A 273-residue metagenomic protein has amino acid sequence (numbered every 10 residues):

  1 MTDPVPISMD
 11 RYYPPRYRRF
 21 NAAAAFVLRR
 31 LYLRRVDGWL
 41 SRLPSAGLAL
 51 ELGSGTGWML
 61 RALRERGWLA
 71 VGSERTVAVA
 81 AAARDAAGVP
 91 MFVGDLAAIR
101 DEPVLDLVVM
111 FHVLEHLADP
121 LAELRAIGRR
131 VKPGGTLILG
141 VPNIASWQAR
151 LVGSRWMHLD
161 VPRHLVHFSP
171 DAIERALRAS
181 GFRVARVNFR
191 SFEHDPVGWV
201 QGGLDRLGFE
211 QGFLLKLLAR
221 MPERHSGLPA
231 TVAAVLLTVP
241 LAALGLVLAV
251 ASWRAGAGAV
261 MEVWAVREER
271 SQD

Functional and structural regions predicted by a protein language model:
M1-F111, L121-A126, N188-R190, G212-L215 (+1 more regions): Conserved N-terminal segment of class I S-adenosyl-L-methionine
D10, A185-E223: Conserved catalytic loop of SAM-dependent methyltransferase domains
P14-A22, V152-V161, Q201-L207: Short glycine/proline- and charge-enriched loop/turn segments that cap or connect secondary-structure elements
F111-A118, G140: Short catalytic micro-motifs in class I SAM-dependent methyltransferases
A118-A122, A149: Short N-terminal helix/helix-N-cap motif within the alpha/beta-hydrolase-1
V131-L137: Short glycine-dipeptide loop
L137-H167, D171-R178, F192, W199: Short, glycine-/aromatic-enriched active-site segment of Class I SAM-dependent methyltransferases
P229-R254: A hydrophobic membrane-anchoring feature enriched in long, contiguous, low-charge segments that mark signal-anchor
